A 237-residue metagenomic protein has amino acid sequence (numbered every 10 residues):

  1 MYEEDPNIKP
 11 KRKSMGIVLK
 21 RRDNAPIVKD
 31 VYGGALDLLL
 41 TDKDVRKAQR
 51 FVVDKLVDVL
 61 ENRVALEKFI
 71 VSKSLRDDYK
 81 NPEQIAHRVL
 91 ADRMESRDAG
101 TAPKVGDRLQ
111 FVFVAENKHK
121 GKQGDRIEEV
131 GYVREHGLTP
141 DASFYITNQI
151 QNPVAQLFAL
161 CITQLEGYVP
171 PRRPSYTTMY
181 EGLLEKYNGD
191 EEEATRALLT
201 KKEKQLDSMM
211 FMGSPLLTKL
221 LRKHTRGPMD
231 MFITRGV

Functional and structural regions predicted by a protein language model:
M1-V237: DNA-dependent DNA polymerase catalytic subunits
